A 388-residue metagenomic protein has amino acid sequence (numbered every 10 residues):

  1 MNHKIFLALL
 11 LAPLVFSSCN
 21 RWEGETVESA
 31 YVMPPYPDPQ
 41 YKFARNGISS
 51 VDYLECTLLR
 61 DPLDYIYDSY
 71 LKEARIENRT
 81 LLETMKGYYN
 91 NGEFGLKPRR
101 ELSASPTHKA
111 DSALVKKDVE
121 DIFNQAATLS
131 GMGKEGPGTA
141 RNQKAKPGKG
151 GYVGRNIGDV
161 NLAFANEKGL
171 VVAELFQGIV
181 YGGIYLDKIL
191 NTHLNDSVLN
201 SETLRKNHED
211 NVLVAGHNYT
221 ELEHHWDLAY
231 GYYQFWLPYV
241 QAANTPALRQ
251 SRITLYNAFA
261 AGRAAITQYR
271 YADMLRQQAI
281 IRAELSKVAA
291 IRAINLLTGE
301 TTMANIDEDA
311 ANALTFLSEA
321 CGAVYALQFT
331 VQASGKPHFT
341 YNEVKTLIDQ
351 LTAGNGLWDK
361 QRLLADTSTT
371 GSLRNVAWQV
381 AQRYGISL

Functional and structural regions predicted by a protein language model:
M1-L7: Bacterial N-terminal signal peptides that target proteins for export
L7, W22-G24: Intrinsically disordered, low-complexity acidic/proline-rich regions of large eukaryotic scaffold proteins
V15-S18: C-terminal motif of bacterial Sec signal peptides marking the signal peptidase cleavage site
G24-L388: Mature extracytoplasmic or organellar-lumen-exposed domains after removal of signal/transit peptides
